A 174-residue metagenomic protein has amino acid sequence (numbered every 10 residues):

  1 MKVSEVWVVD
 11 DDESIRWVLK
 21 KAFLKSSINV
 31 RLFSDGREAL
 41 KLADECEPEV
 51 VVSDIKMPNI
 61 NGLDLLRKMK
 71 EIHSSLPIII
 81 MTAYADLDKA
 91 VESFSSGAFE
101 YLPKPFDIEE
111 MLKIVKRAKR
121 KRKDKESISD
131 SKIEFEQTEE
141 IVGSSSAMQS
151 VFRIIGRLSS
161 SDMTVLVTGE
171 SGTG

Functional and structural regions predicted by a protein language model:
V3-S14, L19-F23, V51: Conserved acidic segment of CheY-like receiver
D10, D54, T82: Active-site residues of response regulator receiver
S27-S34, L42: Short hydrophobic/Thr-rich beta-strand motif most characteristic of the beta2 strand and flanking loop of CheY-like
S34-E38, N61-D64: Acidic catalytic/metal-coordinating carboxylates
C46-V52: Active-site beta3 strand of CheY-like receiver
M57: Receiver (REC) domain active-site loop signature in two-component systems and cognate sites in sensor histidine kinases
K132-G174: AAA+ ATPase active-site-proximal loops
